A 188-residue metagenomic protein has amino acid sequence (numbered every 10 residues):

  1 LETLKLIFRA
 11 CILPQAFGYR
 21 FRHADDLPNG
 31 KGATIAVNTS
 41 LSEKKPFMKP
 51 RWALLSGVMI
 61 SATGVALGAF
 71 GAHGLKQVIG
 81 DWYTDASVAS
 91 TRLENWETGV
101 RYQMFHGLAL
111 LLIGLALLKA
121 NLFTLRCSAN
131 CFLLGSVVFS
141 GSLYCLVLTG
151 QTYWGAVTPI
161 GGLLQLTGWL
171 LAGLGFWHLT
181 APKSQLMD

Functional and structural regions predicted by a protein language model:
E2-R22, N38-D188: Polytopic transmembrane helical bundles with strong interfacial aromatic enrichment
G30-G32: Compositionally biased, low-complexity intrinsically disordered regions
